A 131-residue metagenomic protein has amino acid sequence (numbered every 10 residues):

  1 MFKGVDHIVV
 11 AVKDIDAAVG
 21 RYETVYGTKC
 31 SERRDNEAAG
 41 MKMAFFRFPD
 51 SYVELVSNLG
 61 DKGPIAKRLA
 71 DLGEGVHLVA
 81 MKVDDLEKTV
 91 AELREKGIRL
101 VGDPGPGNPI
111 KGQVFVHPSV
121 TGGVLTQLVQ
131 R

Functional and structural regions predicted by a protein language model:
M1-G20, E74-M81, R131: N-terminal beta-strand motif that seeds the catalytic metal site of vicinal oxygen chelate
G4-D6, T28-G40, L59-H77, E92-V114: A cross-kingdom feature marking solvent-exposed beta-strand/loop segments within repeated, beta-rich binding/scaffold
K13, R47-P49: Short strand-coil-strand connectors
D16-K29, K96: Amphipathic alpha-helical segments
E23, E54, Q127: Acidic-residue sensor for enzyme active/binding pockets
G40-K42, V53: Short, well-structured hydrophobic secondary-structure segments
A44-R47, M81, E87-R131: Vicinal oxygen chelate
Y52, N58-L59: Short, conserved turn/kink motifs that form compact alpha/beta structural patches or helix kinks used as
